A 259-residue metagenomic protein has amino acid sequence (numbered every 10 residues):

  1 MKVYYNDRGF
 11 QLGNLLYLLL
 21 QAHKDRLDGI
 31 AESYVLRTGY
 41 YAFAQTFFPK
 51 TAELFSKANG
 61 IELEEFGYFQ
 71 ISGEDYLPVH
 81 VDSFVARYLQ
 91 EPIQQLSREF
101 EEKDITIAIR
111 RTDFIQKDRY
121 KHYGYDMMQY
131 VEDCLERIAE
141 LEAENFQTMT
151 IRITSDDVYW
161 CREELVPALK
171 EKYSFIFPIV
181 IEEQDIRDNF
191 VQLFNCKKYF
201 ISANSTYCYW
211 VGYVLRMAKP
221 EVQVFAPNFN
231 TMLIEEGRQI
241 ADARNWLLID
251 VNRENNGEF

Functional and structural regions predicted by a protein language model:
M1-K2, I30-A31, E102-D104, E144-T150 (+3 more regions): A general structural motif
M1-R37: N-terminal pre-catalytic "stem/leader" segment of glycosyltransferase-like enzymes
K2, R37-T148, V158-C161, D242 (+3 more regions): Secretory-pathway luminal glycosyltransferase catalytic domains
R8, L12, M149-I240: Donor-binding and catalytic core of enzymes assembling or modifying cell-surface/extracellular glycoconjugates
Q21-D25, D133-L141, P167-A168: A generic secondary-structure signal
E32-A44, V222-L233: Short alpha-helical "patches" and their helix-cap loops
I179-E182, W246-E254: Short acidic-hydrophobic, aromatic-tinged amphipathic segments that line or gate anion-handling sites
